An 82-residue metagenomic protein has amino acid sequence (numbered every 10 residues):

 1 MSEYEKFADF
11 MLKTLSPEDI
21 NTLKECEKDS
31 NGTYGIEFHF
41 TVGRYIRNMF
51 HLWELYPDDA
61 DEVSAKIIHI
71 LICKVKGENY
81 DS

Functional and structural regions predicted by a protein language model:
M1-K24: Short terminal alpha-helical segments
N21-S82: Compact alpha-helical subdomains of small soluble proteins
